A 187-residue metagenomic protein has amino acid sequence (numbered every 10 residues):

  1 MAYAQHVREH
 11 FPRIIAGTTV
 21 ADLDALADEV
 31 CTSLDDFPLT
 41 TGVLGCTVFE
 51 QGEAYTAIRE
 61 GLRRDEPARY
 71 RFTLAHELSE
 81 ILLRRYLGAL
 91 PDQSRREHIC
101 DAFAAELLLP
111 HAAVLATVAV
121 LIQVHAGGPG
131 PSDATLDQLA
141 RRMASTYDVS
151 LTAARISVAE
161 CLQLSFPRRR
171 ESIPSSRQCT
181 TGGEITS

Functional and structural regions predicted by a protein language model:
M1-S187: Active-site hotspot residues in diverse enzymes, especially metal/ion-binding acidic/histidine motifs
